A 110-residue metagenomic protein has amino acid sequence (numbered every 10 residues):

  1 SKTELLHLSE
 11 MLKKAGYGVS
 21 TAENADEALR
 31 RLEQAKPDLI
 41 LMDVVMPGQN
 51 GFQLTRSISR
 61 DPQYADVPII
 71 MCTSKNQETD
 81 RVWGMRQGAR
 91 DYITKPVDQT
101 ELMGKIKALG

Functional and structural regions predicted by a protein language model:
L6-K14: Charged docking surfaces used in two-component/phosphorelay signaling
G16-E23, R31: Short hydrophobic/Thr-rich beta-strand motif most characteristic of the beta2 strand and flanking loop of CheY-like
A35-L41: Active-site beta3 strand of CheY-like receiver
M46: Receiver (REC) domain active-site loop signature in two-component systems and cognate sites in sensor histidine kinases
R90: Short, glycine/charged-rich "phosphate-handling" switch motifs in NTP-dependent and phosphotransfer domains
V97-I106: C-terminal output helix
